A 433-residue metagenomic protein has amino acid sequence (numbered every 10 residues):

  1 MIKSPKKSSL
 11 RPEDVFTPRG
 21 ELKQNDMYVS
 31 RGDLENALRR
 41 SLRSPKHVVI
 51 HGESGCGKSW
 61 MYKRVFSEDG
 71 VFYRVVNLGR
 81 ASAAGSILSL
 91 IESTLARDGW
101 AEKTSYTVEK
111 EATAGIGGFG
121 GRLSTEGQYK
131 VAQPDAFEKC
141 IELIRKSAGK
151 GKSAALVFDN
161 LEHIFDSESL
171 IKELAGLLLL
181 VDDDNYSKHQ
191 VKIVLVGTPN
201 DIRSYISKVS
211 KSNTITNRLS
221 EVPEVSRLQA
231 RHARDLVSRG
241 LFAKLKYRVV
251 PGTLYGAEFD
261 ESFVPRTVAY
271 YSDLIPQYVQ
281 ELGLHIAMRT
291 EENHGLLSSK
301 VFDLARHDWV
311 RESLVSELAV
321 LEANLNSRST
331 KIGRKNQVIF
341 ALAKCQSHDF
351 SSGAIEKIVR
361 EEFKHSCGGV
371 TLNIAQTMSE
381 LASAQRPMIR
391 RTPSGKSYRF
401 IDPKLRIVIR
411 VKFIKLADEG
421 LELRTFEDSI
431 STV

Functional and structural regions predicted by a protein language model:
M1-V48, E68, K146, S153 (+2 more regions): A short, basic N-terminal segment
D14, H307-V433: C-terminal leucine-rich, beta-strand-based interaction scaffolds used for sensing/assembly
R31, S59, I275, D402: Short, conserved phosphate/pyrophosphate- and ester-handling motifs at nucleotide-, phospho-/glycolipid
E35-I171, H189-K192, P199-D201, S366-V370 (+1 more regions): P-loop NTPase nucleotide-binding core
M61, I87, Y278-L282, R334 (+2 more regions): Residue-level detector of well-ordered alpha-helical segments, enriched for hydrophobic/aromatic packing positions
G85-E92, A230-S238, P265, S352 (+1 more regions): An amphipathic alpha-helix signature
E142-G151, L180-K188, L245-P251, E361-S366 (+1 more regions): Alpha-helix termini
A154, E168-D273, Q277, E281 (+5 more regions): The catalytic "switch" region of P-loop NTPases
